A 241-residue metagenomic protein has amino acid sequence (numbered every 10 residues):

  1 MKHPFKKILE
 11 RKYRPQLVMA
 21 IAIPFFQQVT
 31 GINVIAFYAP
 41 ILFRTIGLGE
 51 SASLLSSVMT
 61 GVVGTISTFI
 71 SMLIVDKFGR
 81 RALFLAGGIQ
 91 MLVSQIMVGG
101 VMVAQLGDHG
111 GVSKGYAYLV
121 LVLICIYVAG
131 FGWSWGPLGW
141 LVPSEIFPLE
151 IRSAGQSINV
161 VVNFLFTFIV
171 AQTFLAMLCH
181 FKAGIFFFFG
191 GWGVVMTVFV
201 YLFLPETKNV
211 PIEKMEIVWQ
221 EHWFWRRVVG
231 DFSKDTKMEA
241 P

Functional and structural regions predicted by a protein language model:
M1-P241: Alpha-helical transmembrane bundle of multi-pass membrane proteins
